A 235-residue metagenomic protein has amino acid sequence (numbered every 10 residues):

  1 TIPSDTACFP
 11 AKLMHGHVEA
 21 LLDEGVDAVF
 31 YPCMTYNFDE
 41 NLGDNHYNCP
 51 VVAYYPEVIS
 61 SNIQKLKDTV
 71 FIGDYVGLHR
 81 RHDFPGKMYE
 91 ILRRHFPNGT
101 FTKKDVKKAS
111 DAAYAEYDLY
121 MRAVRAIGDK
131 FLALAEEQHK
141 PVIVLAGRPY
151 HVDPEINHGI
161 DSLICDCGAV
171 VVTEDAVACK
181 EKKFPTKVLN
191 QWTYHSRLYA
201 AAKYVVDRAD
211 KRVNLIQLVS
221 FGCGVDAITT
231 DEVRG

Functional and structural regions predicted by a protein language model:
T1-G235: An N-terminal assembly and electron-transfer interface module characteristic of large anaerobic redox and radical
